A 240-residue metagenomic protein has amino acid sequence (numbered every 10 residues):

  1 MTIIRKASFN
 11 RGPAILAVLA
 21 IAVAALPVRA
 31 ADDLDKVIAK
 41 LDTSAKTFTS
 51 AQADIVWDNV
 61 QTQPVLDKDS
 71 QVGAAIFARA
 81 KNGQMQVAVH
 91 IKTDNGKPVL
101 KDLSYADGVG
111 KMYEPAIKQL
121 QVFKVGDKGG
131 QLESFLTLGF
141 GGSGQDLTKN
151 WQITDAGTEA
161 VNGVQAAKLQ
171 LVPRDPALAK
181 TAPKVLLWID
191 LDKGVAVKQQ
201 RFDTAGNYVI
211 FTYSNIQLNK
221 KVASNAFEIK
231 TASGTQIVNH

Functional and structural regions predicted by a protein language model:
I3-L16: Bacterial N-terminal signal peptides that target proteins for export
A14-A24: Bacterial N-terminal signal peptides
L26-A30: Sec/Tat signal peptide C-region and signal peptidase I cleavage site
D32, K36, K111, Q119-F123 (+4 more regions): Gly/Pro-enriched, hydrophobic low-complexity segments that function as extracytoplasmic propeptides/linkers
D32-Y113: N-terminal mature ectodomain segment of secretory-pathway/periplasmic proteins
A45, Q131-T148: Short, solvent-exposed helix-to-loop capping segments enriched in aromatics
N95, K149, A177-T181: Short loop/turn motifs at secondary-structure junctions and domain boundaries
L103, K111-Q119, S143-L147: Mid-length scaffold segments of soluble, non-membrane domains
